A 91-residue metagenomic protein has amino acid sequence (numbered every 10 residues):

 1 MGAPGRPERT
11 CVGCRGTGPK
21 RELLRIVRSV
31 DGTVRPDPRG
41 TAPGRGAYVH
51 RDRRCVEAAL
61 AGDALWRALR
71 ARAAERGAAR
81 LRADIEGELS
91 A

Functional and structural regions predicted by a protein language model:
M1-R9, T33-V49: Immediate flanking context of iron-sulfur cluster ligation sites
G2-G32: N-terminal first-folded block
R15, R51-V56: Cys/His-coordinated zinc-binding microdomains
P19-E22, C55, L60: Short functional micro-motifs and their immediate structural scaffolds
E57-A91: C-terminal structural segments of small proteins and small subunits
